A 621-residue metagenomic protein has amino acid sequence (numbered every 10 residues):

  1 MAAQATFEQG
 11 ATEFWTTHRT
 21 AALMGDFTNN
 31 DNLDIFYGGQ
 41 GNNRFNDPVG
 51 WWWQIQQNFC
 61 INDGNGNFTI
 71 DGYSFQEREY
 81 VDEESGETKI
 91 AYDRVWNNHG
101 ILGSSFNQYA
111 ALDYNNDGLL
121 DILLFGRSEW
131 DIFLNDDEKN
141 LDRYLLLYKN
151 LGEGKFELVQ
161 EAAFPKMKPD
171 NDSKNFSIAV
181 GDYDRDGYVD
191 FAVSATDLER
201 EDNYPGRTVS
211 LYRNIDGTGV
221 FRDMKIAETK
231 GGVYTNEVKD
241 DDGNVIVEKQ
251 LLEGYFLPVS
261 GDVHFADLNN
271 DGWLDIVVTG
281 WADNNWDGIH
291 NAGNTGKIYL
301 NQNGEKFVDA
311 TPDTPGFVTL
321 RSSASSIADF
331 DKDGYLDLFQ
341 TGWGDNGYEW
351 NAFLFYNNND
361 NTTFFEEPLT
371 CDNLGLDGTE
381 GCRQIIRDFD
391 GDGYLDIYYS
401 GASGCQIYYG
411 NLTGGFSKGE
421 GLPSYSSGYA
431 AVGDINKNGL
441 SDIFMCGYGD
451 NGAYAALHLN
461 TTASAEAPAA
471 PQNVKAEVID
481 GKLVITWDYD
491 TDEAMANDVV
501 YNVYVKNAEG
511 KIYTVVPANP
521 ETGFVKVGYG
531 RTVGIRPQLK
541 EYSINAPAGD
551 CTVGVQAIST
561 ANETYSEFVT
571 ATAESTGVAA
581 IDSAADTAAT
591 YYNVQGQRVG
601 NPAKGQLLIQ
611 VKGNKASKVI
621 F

Functional and structural regions predicted by a protein language model:
A2-T17, C60-S104, Y148-S173, Y212-P258 (+6 more regions): Blade-edge motifs of beta-propeller repeat domains
R19-N29, N97, S105-Y114, F125 (+5 more regions): Beta-propeller blade termini
D26-T28, N32, D63-G64, L112-N115 (+18 more regions): Calcium-coordinating acidic loop motifs
I35-G39, I122-G126, F191-A195, I276-G280 (+3 more regions): Hydrophobic beta-strand segments that make up the repeating blades of beta-propeller and related beta-repeat
T462-N497, N562-E574: Pro/Thr/Ser/Gly-rich low-complexity, intrinsically disordered linker/stalk tracts
D498-P547: Recognizes extended acidic, P/S/T-rich segments that occur within or adjacent to Ig-like beta-sandwich modules
I544-T564: Beta-strand-rich modules
S575-F621: C-terminal outer-membrane/trafficking sorting elements
